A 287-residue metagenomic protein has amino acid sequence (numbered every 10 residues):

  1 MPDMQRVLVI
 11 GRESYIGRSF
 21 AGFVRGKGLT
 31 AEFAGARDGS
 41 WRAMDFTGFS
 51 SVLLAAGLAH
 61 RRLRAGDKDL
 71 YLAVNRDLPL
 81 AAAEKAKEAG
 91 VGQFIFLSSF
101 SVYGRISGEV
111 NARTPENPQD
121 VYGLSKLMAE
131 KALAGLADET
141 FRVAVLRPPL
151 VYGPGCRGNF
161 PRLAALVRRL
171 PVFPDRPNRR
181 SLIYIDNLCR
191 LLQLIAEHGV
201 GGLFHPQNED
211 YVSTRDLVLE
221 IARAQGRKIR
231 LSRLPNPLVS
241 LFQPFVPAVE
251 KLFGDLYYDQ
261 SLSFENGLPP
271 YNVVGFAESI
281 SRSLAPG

Functional and structural regions predicted by a protein language model:
R6-V24: N-terminal Rossmann NAD(P)H-binding glycine-rich loop of SDR-like oxidoreductase domains
G39-A81, K85, V102-Y103: NAD(P)H-binding glycine-rich loop region in Rossmannoid oxidoreductase-like domains and their noncatalytic homologs
R64, A165-I183, N187, L191-L194: A conserved pocket-lining segment of Rossmann-fold NAD(P)-dependent short-chain dehydrogenase/reductase
A73, S107-V151, V172: Catalytic helix-loop patch of NAD(P)-dependent Rossmann-fold dehydrogenases
L80-V121, A144: Conserved Rossmann-fold NAD(P)-dependent oxidoreductase catalytic core, especially the SDR/UDP-sugar
Y103, A144-R162: Flexible, glycine-rich beta-alpha linker
P149-C156, D175-I185, N208-D210: Glycine-rich "substrate-gating" loop/helix at the edge of Rossmann-like oxidoreductase active sites
L191-V249, V274-G287: Mid/C-terminal beta-alpha module of Rossmann-like enzyme folds, strongest in SDR-family dehydrogenases/epimerases
